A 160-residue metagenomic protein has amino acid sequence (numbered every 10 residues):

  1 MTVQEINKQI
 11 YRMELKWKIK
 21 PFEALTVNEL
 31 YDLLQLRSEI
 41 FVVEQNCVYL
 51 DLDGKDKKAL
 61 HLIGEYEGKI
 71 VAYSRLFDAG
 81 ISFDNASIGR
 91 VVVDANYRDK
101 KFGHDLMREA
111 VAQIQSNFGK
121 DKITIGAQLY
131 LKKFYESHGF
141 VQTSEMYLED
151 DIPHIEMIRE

Functional and structural regions predicted by a protein language model:
T2-D51, D56-H61, Y66-K69: Short amphipathic alpha-helix that is part of the acyltransferase structural core
L52-K57, G80, L148-D150: A short beta-turn/loop motif at secondary-structure boundaries
I63, K69-D78, N85-S87, V92: Conserved beta-strand in the GNAT
A79-I88, R98, N117-D121, D151-P153: A conserved beta-turn-beta hairpin within the catalytic core of GNAT-like acetyltransferases that forms part
V93, D99-A112: Conserved acetyl-CoA-binding loop-helix of GNAT-fold acetyltransferases
M107, I114-A127: Conserved GNAT acetyl-CoA-binding A-motif
T124-G126, E136, V141-E156: Conserved catalytic-core motifs of GNAT/GCN5-like acyltransferases
